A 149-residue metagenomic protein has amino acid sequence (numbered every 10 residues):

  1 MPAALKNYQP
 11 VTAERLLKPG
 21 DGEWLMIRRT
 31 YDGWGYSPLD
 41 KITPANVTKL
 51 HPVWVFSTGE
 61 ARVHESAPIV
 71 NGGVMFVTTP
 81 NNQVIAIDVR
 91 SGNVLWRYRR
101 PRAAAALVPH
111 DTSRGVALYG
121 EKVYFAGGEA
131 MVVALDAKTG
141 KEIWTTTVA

Functional and structural regions predicted by a protein language model:
M1-P38: N-terminal pre-domain segments of enzymes
A3-K6, S37-E60: A short helix->beta-strand "capping" segment at the edge of beta-propeller domains
D21-G22, G72-V74, G120-E121: Short coil/turn segments that connect the beta-strands within blades of beta-propeller domains
F56-I69, R97-A117, T145-A149: Extracytoplasmic beta-rich repeat domains
D88-S91, P101, D136-T139: Short loop/turn segments that connect beta-strands within beta-propeller blades
